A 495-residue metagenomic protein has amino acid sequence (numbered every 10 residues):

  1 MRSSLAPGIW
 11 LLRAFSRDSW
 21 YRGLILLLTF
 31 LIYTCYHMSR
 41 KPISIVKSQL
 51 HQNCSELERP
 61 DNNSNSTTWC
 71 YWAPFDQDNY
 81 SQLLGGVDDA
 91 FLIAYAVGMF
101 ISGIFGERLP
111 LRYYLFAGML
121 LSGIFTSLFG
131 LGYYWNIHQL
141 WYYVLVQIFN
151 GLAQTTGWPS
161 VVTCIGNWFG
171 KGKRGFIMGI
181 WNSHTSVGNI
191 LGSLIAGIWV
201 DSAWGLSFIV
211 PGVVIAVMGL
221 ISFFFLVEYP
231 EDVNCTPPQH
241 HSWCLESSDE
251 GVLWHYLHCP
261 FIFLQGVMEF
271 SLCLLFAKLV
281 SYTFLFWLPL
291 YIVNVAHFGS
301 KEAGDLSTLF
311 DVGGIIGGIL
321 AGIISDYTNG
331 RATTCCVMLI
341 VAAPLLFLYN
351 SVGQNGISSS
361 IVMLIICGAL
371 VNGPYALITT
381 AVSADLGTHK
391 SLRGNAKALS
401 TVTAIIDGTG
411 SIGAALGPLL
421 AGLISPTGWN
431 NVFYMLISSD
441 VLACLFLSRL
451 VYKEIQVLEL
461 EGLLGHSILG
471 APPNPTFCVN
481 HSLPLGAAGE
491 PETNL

Functional and structural regions predicted by a protein language model:
M1-M38, I43-S44, Q52, E56-F75: Cytosolic juxtamembrane N-terminal segment immediately preceding the first transmembrane helix of multi-pass
I43-I45, L264-I315, I319, Y375-T380 (+1 more regions): Extracytoplasmic gate region of multi-pass secondary transporters
I45-S81, F286-E302, A384-T388: Short amphipathic helix-loop junctions that connect adjacent transmembrane helices in Major Facilitator Superfamily/SLC
E107-M119, D326-I340: Cytoplasmic membrane-interface "Motif A"-like loop-to-helix N-cap segments of 12-TM Major Facilitator Superfamily
L120-I137, I340-Q354: C-terminal ends and interior cores of transmembrane alpha-helices in multi-pass membrane transporters/permeases
F125, Q139-T156, I357-T388: Hydrophobic core of transmembrane alpha-helices in multi-pass small-molecule transporters, especially MFS/SLC-type
V144-V187: Cytoplasmic helix-loop-helix junction between adjacent transmembrane helices in 12-TM secondary transporters
W181-V233: Helix-loop-helix hairpin linking two adjacent transmembrane segments in secondary transporters
